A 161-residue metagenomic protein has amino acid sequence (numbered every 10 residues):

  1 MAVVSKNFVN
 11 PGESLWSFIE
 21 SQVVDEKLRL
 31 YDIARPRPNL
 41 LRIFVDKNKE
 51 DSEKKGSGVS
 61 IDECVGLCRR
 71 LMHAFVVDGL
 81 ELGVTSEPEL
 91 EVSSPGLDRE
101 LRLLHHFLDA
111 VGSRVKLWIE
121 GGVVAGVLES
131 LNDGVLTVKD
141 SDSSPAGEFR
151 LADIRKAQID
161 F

Functional and structural regions predicted by a protein language model:
M1-F161: Short Lys/Arg-rich amphipathic alpha-helical segments
